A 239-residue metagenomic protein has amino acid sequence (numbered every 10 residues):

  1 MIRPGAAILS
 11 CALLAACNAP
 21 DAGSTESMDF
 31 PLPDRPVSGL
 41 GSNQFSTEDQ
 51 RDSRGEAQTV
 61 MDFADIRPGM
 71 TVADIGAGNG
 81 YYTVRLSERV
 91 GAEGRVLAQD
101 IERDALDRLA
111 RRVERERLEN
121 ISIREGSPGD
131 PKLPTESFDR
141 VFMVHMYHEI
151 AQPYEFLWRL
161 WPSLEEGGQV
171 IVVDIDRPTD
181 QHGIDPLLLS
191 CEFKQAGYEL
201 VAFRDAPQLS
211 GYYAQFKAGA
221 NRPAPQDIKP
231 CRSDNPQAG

Functional and structural regions predicted by a protein language model:
L14-A16: C-terminal motif of bacterial Sec signal peptides marking the signal peptidase cleavage site
N18-A73, Y81: Class I SAM-dependent transferase core
P68-G69, A92-E93, L164-V170: Short glycine-dipeptide loop
A73-P131: Class I SAM-dependent methyltransferase SAM/SAH-binding core
S87-E88, Y154-Q169: A short glycine-rich, Lys/Arg-flanked "PGG" loop and its adjoining helix->strand segment in the class I
G129-V141: A short acidic, Gly/Pro-enriched loop at the edge of an enzyme's catalytic core that lines a small-molecule cofactor
D139-P153: A short SAM/SAH-binding and catalytic strip from SAM-dependent methyltransferases
S190, A206-G239: Core SAM-dependent methyltransferase catalytic element
